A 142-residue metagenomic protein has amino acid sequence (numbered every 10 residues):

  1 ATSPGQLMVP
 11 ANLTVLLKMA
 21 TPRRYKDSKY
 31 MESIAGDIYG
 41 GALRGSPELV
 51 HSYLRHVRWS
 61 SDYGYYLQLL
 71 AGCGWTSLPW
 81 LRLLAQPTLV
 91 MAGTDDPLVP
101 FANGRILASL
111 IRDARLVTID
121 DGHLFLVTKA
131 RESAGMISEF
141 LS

Functional and structural regions predicted by a protein language model:
A1-R23: Flexible "cap/lid" loop of the alpha/beta hydrolase fold
D27-W75, P79-W80: Conserved alpha/beta-hydrolase catalytic His-Asp/Glu region
S60, V99, T128: Residue-level signal for the nucleotide or nucleotide-sugar donor/cofactor binding architecture
L84, V90-A92, D96: Short beta-strand/loop motif that positions the catalytic acidic residue of the alpha/beta-hydrolase fold
Q86, P100-S109: Short alpha-helix in the alpha/beta-hydrolase fold that links the catalytic acid
D95-V99, L124: Acidic catalytic loop of the alpha/beta-hydrolase fold
A114-S142: Catalytic active-site module of serine/aspartate enzymes centered on a nucleophile-bearing elbow/loop
